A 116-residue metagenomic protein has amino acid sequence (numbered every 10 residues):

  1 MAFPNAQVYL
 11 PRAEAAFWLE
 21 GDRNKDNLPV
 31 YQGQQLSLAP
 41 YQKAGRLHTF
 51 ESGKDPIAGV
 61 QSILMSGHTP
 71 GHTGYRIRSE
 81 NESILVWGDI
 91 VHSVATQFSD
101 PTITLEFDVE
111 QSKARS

Functional and structural regions predicted by a protein language model:
M1-F3, H68-Y75: Di-metal (Zn2+ and/or Mg2+/Mn2+) metal-binding site signature of metallo-dependent hydrolases with the MBL/beta-CASP
A2-L64, K113-S116: Metallo-beta-lactamase
A13-E14, H68-T69, G88-I90: Active-site metal-binding loops of divalent metal-dependent hydrolases
R23-N24, L28-V30, T69, R76 (+1 more regions): Alpha-helix boundary/interfacial micro-motifs
V60-S66, L85-G88: Active-site-proximal beta-strand elements of phosphoester/diester hydrolases
H72-S116: Cap/insert and terminal regions of metallo-dependent hydrolase folds
